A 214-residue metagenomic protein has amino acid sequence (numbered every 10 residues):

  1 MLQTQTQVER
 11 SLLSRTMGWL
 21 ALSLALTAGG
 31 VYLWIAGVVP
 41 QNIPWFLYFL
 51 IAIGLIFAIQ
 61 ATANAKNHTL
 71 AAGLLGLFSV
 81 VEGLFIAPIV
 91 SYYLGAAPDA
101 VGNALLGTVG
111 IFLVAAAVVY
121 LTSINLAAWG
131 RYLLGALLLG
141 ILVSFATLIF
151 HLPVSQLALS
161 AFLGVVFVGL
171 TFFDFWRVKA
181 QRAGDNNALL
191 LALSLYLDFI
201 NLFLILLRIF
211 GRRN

Functional and structural regions predicted by a protein language model:
M1-N214: A hydrophobic alpha-helical transmembrane-helix feature that marks the membrane cores and membrane-interface segments
